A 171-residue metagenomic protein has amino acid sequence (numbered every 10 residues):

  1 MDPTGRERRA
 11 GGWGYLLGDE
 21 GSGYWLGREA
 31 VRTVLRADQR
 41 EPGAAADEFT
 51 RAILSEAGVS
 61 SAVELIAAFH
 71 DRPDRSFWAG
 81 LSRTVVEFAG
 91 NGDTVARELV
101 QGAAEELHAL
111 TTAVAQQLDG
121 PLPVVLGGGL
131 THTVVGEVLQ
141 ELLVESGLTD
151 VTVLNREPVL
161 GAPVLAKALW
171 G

Functional and structural regions predicted by a protein language model:
M1-A45: Phosphate-binding/catalytic loop of phosphoryl-transfer enzymes
V31-G171: ATP-binding/phosphotransfer module of carbohydrate and carboxylate kinases, centering on a glycine-rich
